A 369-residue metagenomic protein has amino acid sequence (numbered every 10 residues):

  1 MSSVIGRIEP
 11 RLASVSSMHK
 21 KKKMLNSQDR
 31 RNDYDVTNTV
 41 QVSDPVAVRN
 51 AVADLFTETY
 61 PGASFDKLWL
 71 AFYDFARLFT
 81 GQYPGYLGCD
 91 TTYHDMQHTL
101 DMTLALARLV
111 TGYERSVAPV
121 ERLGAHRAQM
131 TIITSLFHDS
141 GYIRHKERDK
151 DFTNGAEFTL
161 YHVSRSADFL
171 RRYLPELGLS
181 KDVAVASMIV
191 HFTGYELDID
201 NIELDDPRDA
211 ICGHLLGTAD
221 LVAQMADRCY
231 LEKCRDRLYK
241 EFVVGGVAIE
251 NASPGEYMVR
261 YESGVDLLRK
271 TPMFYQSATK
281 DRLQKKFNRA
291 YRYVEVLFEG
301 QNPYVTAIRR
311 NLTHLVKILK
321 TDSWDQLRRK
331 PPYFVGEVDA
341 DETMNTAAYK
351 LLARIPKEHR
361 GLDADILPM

Functional and structural regions predicted by a protein language model:
L12, H19-G62, R108-R127, F137 (+1 more regions): Divalent metal-dependent phosphate-bond-processing catalytic cores, especially two-metal-ion Mg2+/Mn2+ enzymes that act
N50, P61-A71, T103: Basic/hydrophobic alpha-helical interface regions
F72-F79, T131-S135, A186-G194, L215-A219: Short alpha-helical scaffolding segments that buttress acidic/His motifs in well-ordered protein cores
A76-A105, D149-A156: Active-site flanking loop/helix segments enriched in acidic
H94-H98, L123-I132, F158-H162, P207-H214: Secondary-structure capping and boundary motifs in well-ordered enzyme cores
T99, L106, Y161-D200, S253 (+1 more regions): Histidine- and acidic-residue-rich, metal-dependent catalytic cores
M102, Q129-K150, S166, S187-L197: His-Asp-centered metal-binding catalytic motifs of divalent-metal-dependent phosphohydrolases/nucleases
Y113-E121, E147-T153, Y173-A184: Inter-helical turn/loop segments and adjacent helix faces that build the functional surface of alpha-helical bundle
